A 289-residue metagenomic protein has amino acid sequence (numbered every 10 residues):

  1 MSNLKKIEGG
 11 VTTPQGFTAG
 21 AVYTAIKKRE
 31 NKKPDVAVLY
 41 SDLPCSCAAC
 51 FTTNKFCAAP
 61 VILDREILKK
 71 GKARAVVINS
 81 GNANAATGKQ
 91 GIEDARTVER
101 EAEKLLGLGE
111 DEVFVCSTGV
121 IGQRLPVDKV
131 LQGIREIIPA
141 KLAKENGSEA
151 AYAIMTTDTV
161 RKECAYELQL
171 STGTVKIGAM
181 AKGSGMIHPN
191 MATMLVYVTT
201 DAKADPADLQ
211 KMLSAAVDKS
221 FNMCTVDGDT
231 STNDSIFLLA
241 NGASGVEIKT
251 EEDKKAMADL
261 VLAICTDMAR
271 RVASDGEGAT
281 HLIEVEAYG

Functional and structural regions predicted by a protein language model:
M1-T52: N-terminal amphipathic/basic leader segments beginning at the initiator methionine
V36-D42, R65-I67, V77, Y166-L170 (+4 more regions): Short beta-strand elements
V38-T97, P189-L209: Glycine-rich phosphate/pyrophosphate-binding loop regions near the starts of catalytic domains
F56-I67, I92-L106, Q210-M223, D259-A269: Short, well-ordered amphipathic alpha-helical segments that serve as non-catalytic structural scaffolds within diverse
V76, S80-K89, D111-Q132, T225-E247 (+1 more regions): Short, surface-exposed loop/turn segments at secondary-structure boundaries that line and modulate
R96, E101-F221, S231: Glycine-rich, mobile lid/loop segments that gate access to catalytic sites or pores
A202-L260: Carboxylate- and glycine-rich phosphate/diphosphate-binding segment that chelates Mg2+/Mn2+
N241-G289: A glycine- and small/hydrophobic-rich beta-loop-beta segment that serves as a flexible "lid/hinge" or phosphate-binding
